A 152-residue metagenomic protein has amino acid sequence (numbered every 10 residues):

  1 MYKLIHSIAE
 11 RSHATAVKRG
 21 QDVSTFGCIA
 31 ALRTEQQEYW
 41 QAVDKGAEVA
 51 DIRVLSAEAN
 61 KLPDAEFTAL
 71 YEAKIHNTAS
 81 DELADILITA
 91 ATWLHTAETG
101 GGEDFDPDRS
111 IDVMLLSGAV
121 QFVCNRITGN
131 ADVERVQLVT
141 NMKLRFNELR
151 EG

Functional and structural regions predicted by a protein language model:
M1-G152: Flexible "arm" and connector segments at domain edges
